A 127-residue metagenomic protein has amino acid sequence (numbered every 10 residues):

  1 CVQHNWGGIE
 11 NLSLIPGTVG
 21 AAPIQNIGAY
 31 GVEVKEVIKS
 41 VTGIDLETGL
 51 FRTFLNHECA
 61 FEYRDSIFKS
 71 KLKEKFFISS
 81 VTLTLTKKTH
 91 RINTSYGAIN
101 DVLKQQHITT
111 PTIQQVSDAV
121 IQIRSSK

Functional and structural regions predicted by a protein language model:
C1-E47: Anion-binding (especially nucleotide phosphate/pyrophosphate-binding) glycine-rich loop and adjoining beta-alpha core
R52-K127: Phosphate/pyrophosphate- and phosphate-bearing ligand-binding catalytic cores of soluble enzymes
